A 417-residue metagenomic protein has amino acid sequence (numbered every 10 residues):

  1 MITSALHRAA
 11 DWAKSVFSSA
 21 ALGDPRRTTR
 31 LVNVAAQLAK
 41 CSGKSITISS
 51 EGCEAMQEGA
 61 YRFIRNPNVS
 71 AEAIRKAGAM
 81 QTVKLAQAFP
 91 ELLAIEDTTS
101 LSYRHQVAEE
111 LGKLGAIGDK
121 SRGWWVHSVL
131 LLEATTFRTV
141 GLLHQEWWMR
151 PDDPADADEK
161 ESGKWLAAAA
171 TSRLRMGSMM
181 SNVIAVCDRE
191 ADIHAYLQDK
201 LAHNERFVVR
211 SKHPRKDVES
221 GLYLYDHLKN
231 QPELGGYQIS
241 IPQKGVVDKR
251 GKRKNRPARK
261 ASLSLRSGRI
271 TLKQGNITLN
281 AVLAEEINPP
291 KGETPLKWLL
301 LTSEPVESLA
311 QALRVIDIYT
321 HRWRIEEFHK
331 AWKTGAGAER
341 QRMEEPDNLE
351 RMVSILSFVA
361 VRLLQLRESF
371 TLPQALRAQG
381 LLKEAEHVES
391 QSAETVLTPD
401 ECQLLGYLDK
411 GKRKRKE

Functional and structural regions predicted by a protein language model:
M1-E110, A116-W125, L130-E417: Single, function-defining residue in the core of a domain
